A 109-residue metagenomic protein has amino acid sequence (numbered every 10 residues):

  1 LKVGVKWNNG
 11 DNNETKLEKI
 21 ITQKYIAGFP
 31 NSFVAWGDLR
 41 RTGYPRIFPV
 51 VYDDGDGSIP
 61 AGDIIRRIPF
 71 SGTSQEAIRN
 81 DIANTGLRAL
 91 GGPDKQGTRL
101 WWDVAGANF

Functional and structural regions predicted by a protein language model:
L1-F109: C-terminal functional modules
